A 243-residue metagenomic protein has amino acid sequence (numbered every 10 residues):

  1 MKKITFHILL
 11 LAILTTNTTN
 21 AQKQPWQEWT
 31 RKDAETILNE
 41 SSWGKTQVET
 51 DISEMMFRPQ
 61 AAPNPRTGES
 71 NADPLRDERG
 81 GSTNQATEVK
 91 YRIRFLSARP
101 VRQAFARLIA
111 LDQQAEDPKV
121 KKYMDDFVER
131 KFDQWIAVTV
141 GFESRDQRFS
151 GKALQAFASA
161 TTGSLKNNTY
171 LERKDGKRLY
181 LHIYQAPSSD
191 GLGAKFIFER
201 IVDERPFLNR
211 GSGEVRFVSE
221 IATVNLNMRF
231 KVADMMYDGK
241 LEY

Functional and structural regions predicted by a protein language model:
M1-F6: Positively charged n-region of N-terminal signal peptides that target proteins for export
H7-T16: Bacterial N-terminal signal peptides
A21-Y243: PEST-like low-complexity, intrinsically disordered acidic/proline/serine-rich tracts that flank trafficking/processing
